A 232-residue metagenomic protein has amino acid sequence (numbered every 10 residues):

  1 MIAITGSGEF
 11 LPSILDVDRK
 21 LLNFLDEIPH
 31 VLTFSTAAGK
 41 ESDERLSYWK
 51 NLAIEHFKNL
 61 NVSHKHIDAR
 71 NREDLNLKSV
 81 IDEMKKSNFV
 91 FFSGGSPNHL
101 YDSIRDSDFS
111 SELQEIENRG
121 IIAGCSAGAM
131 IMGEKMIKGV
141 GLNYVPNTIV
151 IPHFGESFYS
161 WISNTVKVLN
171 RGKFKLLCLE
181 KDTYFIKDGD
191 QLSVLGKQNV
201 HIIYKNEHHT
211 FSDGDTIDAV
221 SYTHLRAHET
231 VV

Functional and structural regions predicted by a protein language model:
M1-F89, K187: N-terminal beta1-alpha1 cap of cysteine-dependent amidohydrolase-like domains
I4, H66, F91-F92, I122-C125 (+1 more regions): General beta-strand structural signal in soluble alpha/beta enzymes
S13-I14, D43-E44, L100-S103, M132-K135 (+3 more regions): Short glycine-/acidic-enriched loop or helix-start segments at secondary-structure transitions that form or flank
V31, V90, S126, V150 (+1 more regions): A residue-level signal for conserved active-site and pocket-lining positions in enzyme catalytic cores
S93, H99-W161: Class I SAM-dependent methyltransferase SAM-binding "motif I" and its flanking Rossmann-like core
V150, S157-D188, L192-K197: Conserved anion/nucleotide-ligand pocket segment
E180, D188-G189, S193-Y222: ATP/nucleoside-binding phosphotransfer catalytic cores, i.e., glycine-rich phosphate-binding loops
H224-V232: Single conserved hydrophobic/aromatic residue that forms the stacking wall/gate of nucleotide- or nucleobase-binding
